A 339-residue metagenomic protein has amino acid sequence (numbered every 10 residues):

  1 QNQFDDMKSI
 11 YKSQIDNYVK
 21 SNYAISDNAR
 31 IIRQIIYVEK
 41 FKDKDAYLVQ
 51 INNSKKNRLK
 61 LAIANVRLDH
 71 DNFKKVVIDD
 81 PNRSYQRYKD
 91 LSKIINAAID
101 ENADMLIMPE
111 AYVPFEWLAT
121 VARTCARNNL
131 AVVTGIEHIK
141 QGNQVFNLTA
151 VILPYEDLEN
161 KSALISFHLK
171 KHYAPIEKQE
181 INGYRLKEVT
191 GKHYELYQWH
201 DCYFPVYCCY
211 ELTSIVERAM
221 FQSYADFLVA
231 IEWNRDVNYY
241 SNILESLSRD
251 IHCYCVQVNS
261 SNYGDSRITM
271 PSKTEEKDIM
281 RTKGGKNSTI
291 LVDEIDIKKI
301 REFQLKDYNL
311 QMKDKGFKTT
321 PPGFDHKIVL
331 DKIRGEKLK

Functional and structural regions predicted by a protein language model:
F4-D6, Y11-K12, D16-M105, Y112: N-terminal, active-site-proximal structural segment of metallo-dependent hydrolase catalytic domains
Y18, N22-N28, E195-Y210, L305-K339: Cysteine/selenocysteine-centered motifs that mediate thiol-based redox chemistry or coordinate metal-sulfur cofactors
A24-I25, R30-S54, Q144-S223, I243: Active-site catalytic loop in hydrolytic enzyme cores
R58-A62, Y203, H252: Residues that mark the start of a beta-strand
N65-R67, E110-A111, Y207-E211, I231-N234: Structural motif
N82-S166, N234-D236, R249-I251: Cys-nucleophile CN-hydrolase/nitrilase-fold catalytic domain and related Cys-dependent amidase chemistry that acts on
D104-M105, C202-F204, F227: Structural motif
E116-V133, L212-P321: CN hydrolase (nitrilase-like) catalytic-core segments centered on the catalytic cysteine and neighboring Lys/Glu
